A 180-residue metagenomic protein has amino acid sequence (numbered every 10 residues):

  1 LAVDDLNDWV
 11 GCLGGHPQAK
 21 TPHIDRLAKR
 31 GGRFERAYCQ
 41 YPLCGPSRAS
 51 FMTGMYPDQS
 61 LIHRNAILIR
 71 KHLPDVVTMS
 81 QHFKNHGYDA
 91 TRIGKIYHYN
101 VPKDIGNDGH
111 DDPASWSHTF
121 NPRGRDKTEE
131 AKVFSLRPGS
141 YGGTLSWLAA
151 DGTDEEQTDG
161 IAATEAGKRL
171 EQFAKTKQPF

Functional and structural regions predicted by a protein language model:
L1-F180: Formylglycine-dependent sulfatase
